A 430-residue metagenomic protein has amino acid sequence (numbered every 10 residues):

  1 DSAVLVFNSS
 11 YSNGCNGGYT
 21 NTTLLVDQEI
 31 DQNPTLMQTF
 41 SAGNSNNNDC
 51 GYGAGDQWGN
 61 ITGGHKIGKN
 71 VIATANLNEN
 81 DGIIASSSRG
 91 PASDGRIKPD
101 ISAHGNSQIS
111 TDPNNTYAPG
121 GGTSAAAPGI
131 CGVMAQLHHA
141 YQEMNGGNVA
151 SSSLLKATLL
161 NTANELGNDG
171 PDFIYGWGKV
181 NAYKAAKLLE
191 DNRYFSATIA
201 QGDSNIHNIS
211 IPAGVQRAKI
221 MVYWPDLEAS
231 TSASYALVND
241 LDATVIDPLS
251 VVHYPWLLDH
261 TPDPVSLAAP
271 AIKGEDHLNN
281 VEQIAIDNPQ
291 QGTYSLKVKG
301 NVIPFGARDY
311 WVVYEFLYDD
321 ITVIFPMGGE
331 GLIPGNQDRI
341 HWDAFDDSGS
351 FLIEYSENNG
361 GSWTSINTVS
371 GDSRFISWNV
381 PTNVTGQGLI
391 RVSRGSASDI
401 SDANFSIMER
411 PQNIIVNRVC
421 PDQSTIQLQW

Functional and structural regions predicted by a protein language model:
D1-K69, S93-R96, S110-G129: Substrate-binding/access-modulating region of protease and related hydrolase catalytic domains
H65, S151-K156, H207, Y235-A236 (+3 more regions): C-terminal edge strands of extracellular/lumenal beta-sandwich accessory domains
S102-D169: Hydrolase catalytic cores
A118-P119, T244-V312, F375: Noncatalytic accessory or regulatory domains flanking protease catalytic cores in secreted, cell-surface, and selected
I174-N239, G306, W311-P334, D346: Secreted peptidase-domain scaffold signal
Q216-A218, N336-I340, S424-L428: Structural beta-strand segments of beta-rich domains
E354-N358: Conserved Ser/Thr-centered positions that define the repeating blades of beta-propeller domains
I407-Q429: Pro/Thr/Ser/Gly-rich low-complexity, intrinsically disordered linker/stalk tracts
